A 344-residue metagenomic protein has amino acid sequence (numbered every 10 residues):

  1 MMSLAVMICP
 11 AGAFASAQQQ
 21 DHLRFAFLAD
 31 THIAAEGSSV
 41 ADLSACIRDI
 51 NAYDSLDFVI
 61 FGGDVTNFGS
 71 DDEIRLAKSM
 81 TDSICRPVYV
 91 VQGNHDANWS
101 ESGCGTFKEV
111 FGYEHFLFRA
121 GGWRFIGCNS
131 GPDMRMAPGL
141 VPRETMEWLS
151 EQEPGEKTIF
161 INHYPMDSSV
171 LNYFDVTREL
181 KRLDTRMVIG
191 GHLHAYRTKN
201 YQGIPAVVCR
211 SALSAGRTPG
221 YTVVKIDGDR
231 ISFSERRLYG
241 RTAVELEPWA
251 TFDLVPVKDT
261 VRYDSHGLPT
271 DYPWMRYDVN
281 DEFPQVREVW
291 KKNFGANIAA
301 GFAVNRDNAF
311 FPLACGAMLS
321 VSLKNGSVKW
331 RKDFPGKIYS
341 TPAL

Functional and structural regions predicted by a protein language model:
A13-L76: N-terminal active-site segment of His-dependent metallophosphoesterases
R24-S44, T66-F68, D96-V110, P132-R143: Acidic/histidine-rich helix-loop elements that form or flank divalent-metal/phosphate-binding sites at the catalytic
T31-I33, T106-L171, S211: Conserved catalytic scaffold of divalent metal-dependent phosphoesterases
S38-A41, G62-D82, A97-E109, V170-R178 (+1 more regions): Metal-dependent catalytic neighborhoods of phosphoester/phosphodiester hydrolases
A45, R197, Y201-L268: Binuclear metal-dependent phosphoesterase catalytic core
D49-F58, M136-P205: His/acidic metal-ligating clusters that form di-metal
V257-F294, I298-A300, S327-F334: Aromatic (tryptophan-biased) beta-strands that constitute blades/sheets of beta-rich domains
G295-A317, P335-L344: Repeat-blade elements of multi-bladed beta-propeller folds
